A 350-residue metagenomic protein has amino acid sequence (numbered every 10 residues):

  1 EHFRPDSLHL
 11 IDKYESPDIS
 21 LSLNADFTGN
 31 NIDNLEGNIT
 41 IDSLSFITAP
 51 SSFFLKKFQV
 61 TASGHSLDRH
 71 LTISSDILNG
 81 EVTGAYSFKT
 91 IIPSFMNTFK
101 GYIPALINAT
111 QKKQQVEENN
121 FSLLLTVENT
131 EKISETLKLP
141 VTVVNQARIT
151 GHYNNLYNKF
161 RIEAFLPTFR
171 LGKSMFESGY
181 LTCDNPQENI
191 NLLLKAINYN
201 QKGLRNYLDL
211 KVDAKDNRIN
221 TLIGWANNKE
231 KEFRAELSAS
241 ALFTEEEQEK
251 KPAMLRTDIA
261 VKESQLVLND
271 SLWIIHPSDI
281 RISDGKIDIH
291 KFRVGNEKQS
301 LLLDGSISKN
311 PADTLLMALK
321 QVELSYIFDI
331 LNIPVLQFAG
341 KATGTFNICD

Functional and structural regions predicted by a protein language model:
E1-C349: Interface amphipathic segments
